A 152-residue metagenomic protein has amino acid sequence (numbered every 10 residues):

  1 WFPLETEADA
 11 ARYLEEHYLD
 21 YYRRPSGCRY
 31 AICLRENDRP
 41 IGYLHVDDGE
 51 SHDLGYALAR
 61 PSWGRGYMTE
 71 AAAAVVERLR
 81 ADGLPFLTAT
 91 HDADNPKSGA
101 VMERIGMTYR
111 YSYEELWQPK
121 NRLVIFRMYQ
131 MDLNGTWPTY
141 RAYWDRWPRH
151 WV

Functional and structural regions predicted by a protein language model:
W1-Y18, C28: Conserved GNAT-fold acetyl-CoA-binding loop/helix
R12-D20, Y43-D48: Charged, low-complexity, helix/coiled-coil-prone segments
Y21-P25: Soluble sensory domains of the PAS superfamily and closely related sensory modules
R29-V152: Acyl-donor (CoA/ACP) binding surface of acyl/acetyltransferases
